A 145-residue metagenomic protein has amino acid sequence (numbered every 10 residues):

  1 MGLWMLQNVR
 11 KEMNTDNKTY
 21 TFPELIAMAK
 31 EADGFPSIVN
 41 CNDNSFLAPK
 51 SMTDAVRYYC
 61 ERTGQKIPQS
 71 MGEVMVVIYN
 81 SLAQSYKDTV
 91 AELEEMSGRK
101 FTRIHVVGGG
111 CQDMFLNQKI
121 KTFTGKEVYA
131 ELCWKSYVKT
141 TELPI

Functional and structural regions predicted by a protein language model:
M1-I104, Q112-I145: Active-site core segments that coordinate phosphate-bearing ligands/cofactors across diverse enzyme families
